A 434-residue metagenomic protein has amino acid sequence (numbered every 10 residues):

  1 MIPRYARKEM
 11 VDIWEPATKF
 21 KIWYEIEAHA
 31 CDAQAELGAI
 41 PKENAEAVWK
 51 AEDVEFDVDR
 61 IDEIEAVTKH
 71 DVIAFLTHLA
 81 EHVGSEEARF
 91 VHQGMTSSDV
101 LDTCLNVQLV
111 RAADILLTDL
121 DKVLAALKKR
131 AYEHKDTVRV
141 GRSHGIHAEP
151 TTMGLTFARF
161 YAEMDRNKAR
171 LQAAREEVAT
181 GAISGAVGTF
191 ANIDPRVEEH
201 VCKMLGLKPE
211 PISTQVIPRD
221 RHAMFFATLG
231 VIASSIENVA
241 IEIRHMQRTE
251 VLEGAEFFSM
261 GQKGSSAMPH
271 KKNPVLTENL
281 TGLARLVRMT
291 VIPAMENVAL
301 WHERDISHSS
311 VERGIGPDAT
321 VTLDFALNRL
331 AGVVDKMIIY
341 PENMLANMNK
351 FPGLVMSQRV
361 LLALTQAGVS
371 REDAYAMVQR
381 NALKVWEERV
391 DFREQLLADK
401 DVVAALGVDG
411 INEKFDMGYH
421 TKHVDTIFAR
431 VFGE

Functional and structural regions predicted by a protein language model:
M1-I22, I26, I64-T68, M268-E434: Glycine-rich cofactor/substrate-binding loops
M1-S184, F190, D194-H200, P209 (+4 more regions): A helix-coil-helix interface module used to build multimeric assemblies and to scaffold catalytic/cofactor sites
V110-D121, K128, A158-Y161, D165 (+8 more regions): Short amphipathic alpha-helical segments with heptad-repeat character
E133-D136, R170-A173, E177, L207-P211 (+6 more regions): Conserved helix-loop functional segments at active or binding sites
L155, A223-V231, R359-A367: Short, well-ordered beta-strand elements within core beta-sheets of diverse protein domains
N167, Q215-H308, R313: Glycine-rich anion/phosphate-binding loop at the beta-strand->alpha-helix junction
H200-V216: A short, charged helix-loop
